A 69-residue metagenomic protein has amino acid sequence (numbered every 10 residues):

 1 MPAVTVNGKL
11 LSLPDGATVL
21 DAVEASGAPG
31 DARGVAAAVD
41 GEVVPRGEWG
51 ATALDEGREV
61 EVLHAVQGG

Functional and structural regions predicted by a protein language model:
M1-G68: Ubiquitin-like/PB1-type beta-grasp interaction modules and other compact soluble beta-rich domains
